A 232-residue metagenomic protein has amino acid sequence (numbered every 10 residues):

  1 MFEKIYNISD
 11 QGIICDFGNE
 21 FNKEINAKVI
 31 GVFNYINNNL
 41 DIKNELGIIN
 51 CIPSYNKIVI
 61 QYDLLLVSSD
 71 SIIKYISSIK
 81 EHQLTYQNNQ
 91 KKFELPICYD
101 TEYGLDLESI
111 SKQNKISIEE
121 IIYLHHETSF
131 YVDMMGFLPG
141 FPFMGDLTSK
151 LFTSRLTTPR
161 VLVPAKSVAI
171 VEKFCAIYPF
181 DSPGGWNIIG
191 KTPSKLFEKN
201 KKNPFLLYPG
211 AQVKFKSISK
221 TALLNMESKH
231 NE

Functional and structural regions predicted by a protein language model:
M1-E232: Glycine-rich active-site loops that engage anionic ligands at enzyme catalytic sites
